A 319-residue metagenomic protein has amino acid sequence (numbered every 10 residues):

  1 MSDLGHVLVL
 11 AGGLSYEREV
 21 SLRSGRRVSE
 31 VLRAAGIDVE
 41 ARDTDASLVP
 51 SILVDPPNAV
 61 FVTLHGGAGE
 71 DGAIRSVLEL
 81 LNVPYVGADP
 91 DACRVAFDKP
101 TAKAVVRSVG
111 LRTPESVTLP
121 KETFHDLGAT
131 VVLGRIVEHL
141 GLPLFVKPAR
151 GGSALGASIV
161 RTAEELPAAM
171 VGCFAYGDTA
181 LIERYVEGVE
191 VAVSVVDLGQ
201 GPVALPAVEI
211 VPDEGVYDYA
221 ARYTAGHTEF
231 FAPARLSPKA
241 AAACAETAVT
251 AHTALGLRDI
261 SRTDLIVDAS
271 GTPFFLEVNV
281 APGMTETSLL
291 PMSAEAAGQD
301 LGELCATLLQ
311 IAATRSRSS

Functional and structural regions predicted by a protein language model:
M1-A104, S108, P120-V132, A306-T307 (+1 more regions): ATP-binding N-terminal substructure of ATP-dependent carboxylate-amine bond-forming enzymes
M1-A11, V54, V95-V189: Active-site nucleotide/adenylate-binding loops and adjacent lid/helix of ATP-dependent enzymes
S2-G5, G110, S237-S319: ATP-dependent carboxylate activation and anion-phosphoryl transfer catalytic cores that bind Mg-ATP to form
D3-L10, T224-P233, L289: A short small-residue
V39, P84-Y85, T113, L144 (+1 more regions): Hydrophobic beta-strand scaffold residues
I74-E79, Y217-T224, V280: Short, flexible, mixed-charge acidic loops at enzyme active sites
R161-E246, V267, T272-F274: Phosphate-binding site of ATP-dependent enzymes
